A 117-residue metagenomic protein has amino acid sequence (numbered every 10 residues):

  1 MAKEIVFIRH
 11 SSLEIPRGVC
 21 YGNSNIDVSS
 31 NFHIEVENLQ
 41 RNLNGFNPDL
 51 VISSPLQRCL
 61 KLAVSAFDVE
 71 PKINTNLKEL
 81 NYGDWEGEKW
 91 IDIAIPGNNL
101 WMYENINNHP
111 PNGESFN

Functional and structural regions predicted by a protein language model:
I8-A66: Active-site-proximal alpha-helix that buttresses catalytic centers in soluble enzyme cores
A66-N117: Phosphate-handling substructures
